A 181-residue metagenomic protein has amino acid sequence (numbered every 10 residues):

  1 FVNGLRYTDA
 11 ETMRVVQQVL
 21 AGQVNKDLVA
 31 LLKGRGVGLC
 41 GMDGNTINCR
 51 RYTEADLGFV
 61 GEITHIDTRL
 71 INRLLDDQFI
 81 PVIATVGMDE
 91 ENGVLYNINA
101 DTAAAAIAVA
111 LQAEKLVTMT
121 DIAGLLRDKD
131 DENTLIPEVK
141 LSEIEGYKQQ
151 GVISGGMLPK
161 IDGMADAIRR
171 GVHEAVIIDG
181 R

Functional and structural regions predicted by a protein language model:
F1-R181: Nucleotide/pyrophosphate-binding catalytic subdomain
